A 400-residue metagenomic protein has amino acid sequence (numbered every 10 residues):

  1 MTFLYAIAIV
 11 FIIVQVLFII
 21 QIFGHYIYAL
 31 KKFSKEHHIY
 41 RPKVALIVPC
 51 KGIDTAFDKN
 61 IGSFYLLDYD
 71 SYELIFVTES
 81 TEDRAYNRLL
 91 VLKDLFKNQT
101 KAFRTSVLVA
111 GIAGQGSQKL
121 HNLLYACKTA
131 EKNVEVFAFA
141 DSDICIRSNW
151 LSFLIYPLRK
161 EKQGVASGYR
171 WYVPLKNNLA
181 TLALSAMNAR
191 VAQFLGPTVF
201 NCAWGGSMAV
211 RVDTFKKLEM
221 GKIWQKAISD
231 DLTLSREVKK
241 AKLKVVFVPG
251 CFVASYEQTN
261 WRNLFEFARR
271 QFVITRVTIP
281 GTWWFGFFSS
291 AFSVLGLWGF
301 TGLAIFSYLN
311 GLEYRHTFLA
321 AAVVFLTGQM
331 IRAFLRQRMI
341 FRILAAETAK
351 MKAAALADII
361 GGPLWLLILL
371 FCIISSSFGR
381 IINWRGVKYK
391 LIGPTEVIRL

Functional and structural regions predicted by a protein language model:
M1-Y40, S185, Q193-F194: N-terminal membrane-anchoring/stem segments of glycan-assembly enzymes
Y5-A6, I12, F23-I27, E36-H38 (+1 more regions): Membrane-embedded multi-pass helical conduit in multi-pass membrane proteins, especially envelope-biosynthetic
P42-A45, E73, T233: Cell-envelope/extracellular polymer assembly enzymes that use nucleotide-activated donors
V44-I53, L67, V77-E79: A conserved hydrophobic helix/loop-capping motif in glycosyltransferases and polysaccharide synthases
G62-E73, S80-T81: Short, acidic, metal-binding catalytic loop of nucleotide-sugar glycosyltransferases
V91, K97-T100, R104-A130, V134 (+5 more regions): Long helical/loop segments within the catalytic core of UDP-sugar-dependent glycosyltransferases, especially the large
A140-P157: Acidic donor-binding/catalytic loop of UDP-sugar-dependent glycosyltransferases, especially processive GT2
A227-L234: Acidic donor-binding loop at a coil-to-helix junction in glycosyltransferase catalytic cores that engages
